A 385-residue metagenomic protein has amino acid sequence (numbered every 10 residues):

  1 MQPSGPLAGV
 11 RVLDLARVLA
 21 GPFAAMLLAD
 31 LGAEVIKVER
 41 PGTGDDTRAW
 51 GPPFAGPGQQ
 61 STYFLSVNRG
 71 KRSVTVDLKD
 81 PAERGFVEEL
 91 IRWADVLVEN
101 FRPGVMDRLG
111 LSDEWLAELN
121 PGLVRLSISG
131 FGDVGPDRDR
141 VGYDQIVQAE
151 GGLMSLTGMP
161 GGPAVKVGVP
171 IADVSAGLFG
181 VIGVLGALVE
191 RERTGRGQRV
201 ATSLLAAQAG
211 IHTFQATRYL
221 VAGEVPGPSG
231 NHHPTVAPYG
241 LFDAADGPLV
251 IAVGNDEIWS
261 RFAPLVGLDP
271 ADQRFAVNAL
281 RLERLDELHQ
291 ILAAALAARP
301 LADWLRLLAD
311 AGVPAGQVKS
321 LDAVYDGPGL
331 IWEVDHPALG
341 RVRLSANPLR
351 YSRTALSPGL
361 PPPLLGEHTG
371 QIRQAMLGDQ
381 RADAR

Functional and structural regions predicted by a protein language model:
M1-R11, D243-A244, K319, A323-R385: Terminal low-complexity tails and localization/encapsulation signals of metabolic enzymes
M1-R196, I291, P363-L364, H368-R385: N-terminal helix-loop segment corresponding to the beta1-alpha1 unit of nucleotide/adenylate-binding folds
G42, F131-G132, L204-A209, D246 (+3 more regions): Glycine-rich beta-alpha junction loops
F64, S229-P234, Y239-G240, I251 (+2 more regions): Short Gly/Pro-enriched turn/cap motifs at secondary-structure boundaries
D133, G161-V169, E192-Q208, G227-P234 (+1 more regions): Conserved Rossmann-fold dehydrogenase catalytic segment
P163-A172, D243-D246, T354-S357: Flexible glycine/proline-enriched surface loops and loop-helix/loop-strand junctions
G177-G197, G210, F214-A222, A263-P270: Oxidoreductase and adenylate-handling cofactor-binding alpha/beta cores
H232-A311, A315, A384: Aromatic-enriched alpha-helical interface/lid elements that frame and gate functional surfaces
